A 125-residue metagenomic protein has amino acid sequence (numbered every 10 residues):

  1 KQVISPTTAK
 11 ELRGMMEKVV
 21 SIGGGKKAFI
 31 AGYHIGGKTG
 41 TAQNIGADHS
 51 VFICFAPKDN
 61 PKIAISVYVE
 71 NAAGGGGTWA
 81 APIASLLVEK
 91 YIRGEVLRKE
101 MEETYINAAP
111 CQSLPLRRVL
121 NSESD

Functional and structural regions predicted by a protein language model:
K1-P6: Conserved catalytic neighborhood of penicillin-recognizing serine enzymes
T7-R98: Active-site beta-strand/loop architecture of penicillin-binding DD-peptidases
P82-D125: Short, gly/Ser/Thr-rich active-site loops of penicillin-recognizing serine hydrolases
